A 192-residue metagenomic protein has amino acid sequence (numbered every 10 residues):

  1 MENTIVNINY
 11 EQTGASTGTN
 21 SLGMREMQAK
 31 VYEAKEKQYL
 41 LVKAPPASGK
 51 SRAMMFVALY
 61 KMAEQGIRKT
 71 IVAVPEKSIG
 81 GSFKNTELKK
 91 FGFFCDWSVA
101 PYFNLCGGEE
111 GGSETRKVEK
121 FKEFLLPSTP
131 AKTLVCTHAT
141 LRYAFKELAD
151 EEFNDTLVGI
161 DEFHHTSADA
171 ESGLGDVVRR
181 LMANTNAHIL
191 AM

Functional and structural regions predicted by a protein language model:
E2-K43: Conserved pre-motif I regulatory segment
E36-V42, I67-K69, K132: Pre-Walker A (Motif I) flank of P-loop NTPase domains
K37-V57: Walker A/P-loop
V42, L134-C136, V158: Hydrophobic positions in the central parallel beta-sheet of the AAA+
S51-M55, M62, G66-S98, A139-T140: Conserved Walker A/P-loop ATP-binding site and its immediately adjacent core in helicase/helicase-like ATPase domains
F83-E87, A144, L174, V178: Hydrophobic packing residues within well-ordered alpha-helices of enzyme cores
F93-F145: Inter-Walker segment of RecA-like/P-loop motor cores
A139-T140, A149-A191: SF2 helicase catalytic motif II
